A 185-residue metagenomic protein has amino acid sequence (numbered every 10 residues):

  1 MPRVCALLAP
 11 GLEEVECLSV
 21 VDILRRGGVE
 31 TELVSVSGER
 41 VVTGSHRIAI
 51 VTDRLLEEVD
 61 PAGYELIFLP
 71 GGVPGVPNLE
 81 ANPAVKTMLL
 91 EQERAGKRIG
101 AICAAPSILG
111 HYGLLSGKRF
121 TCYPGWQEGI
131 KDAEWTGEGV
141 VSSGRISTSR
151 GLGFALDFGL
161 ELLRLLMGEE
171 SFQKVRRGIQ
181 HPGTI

Functional and structural regions predicted by a protein language model:
R3-A6, L12, R26-S35, D53-I185: Active-site-adjacent pocket-lining segments in enzyme domains
L12-E16, V41: Short N-terminal binding/cap micro-motifs at the start of the first secondary-structure element
I23: Rossmann-fold NAD(P)-dependent oxidoreductase module
V34-R54: N-terminal beta-loop-helix "entrance" segment that forms/cooperates in small-molecule cofactor or anionic ligand
